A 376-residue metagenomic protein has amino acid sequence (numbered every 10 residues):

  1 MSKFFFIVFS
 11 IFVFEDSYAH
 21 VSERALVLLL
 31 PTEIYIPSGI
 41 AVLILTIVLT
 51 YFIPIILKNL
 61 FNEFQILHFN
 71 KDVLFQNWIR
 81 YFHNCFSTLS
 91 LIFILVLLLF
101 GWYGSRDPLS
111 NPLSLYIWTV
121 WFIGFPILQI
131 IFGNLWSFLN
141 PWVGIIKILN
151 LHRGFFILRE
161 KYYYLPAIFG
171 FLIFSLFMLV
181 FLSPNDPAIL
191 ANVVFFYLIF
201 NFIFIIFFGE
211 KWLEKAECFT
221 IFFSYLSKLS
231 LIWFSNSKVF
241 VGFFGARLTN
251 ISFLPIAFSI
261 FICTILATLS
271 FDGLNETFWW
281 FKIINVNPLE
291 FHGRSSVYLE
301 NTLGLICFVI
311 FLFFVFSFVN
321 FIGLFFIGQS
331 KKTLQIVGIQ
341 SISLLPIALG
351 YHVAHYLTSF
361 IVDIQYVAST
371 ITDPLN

Functional and structural regions predicted by a protein language model:
F5, S10-V13, A19-G245, I256-A257 (+1 more regions): Transmembrane-helix bundle segments that line or gate the permeation/cavity pathway in multi-pass membrane proteins
A19-R24, I148, F278-R294, Y366-N376: Membrane-interfacial helical/loop segments at transmembrane boundaries in membrane proteins
Q76-R80, S110, S114, S252-F253 (+4 more regions): Membrane-helix interfacial "entry" motifs
I123-I127, F195, I199, I203 (+4 more regions): Hydrophobic, lipid-facing residues on alpha-helical transmembrane segments of integral membrane proteins
I146-L158, G323-K331, A368, T372: Helix-loop-helix connectors at the membrane interface of multi-pass transporters/channels
L165, F321-G350: Interfacial and helix-entry/exit segments of alpha-helical transmembrane bundles in multi-pass inner-membrane proteins
G209-F321: Long, internal scaffold/assembly segments composed of regular secondary structure
L269-F278, F313-F321, I347-N376: Transmembrane alpha-helix/helix-exit interface in multi-pass inner-membrane proteins
